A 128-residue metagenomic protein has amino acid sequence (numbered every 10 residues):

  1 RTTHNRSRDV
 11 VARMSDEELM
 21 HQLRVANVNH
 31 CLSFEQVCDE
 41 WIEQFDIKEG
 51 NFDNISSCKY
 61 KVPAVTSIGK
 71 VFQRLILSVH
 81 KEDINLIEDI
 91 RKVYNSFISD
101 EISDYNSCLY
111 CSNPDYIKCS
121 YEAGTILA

Functional and structural regions predicted by a protein language model:
R1, D16, T66-L77: Short, hydrophobic/amphipathic alpha-helical patches that form generic packing surfaces within helical domains
R1-L19: Long, hydrophobic N-terminal alpha-helical segment
S7, L23-N27: A surface-exposed partner-binding patch
S15-L23, W41, F45-E49, I98: Short alpha-helix boundary/capping elements
N27-K61: Long, compositionally biased
D53-K59, P63-A64, D83-D89, V93-S96: Charged interaction scaffolds used for protein-protein
I76-H80, I84: Exposed beta-sheet edge and beta->alpha loop/turn motif
D89-A128: Glycine-rich, aromatic-bearing surface loops/beta-hairpins
